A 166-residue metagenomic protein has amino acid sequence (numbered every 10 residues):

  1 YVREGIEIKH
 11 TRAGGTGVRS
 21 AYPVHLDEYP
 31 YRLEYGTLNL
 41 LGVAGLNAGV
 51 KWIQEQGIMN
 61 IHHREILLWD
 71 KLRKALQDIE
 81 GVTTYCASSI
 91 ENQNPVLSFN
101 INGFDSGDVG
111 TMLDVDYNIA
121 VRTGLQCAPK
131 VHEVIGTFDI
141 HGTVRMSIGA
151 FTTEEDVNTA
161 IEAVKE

Functional and structural regions predicted by a protein language model:
Y1-E166: Pyridoxal 5′-phosphate
